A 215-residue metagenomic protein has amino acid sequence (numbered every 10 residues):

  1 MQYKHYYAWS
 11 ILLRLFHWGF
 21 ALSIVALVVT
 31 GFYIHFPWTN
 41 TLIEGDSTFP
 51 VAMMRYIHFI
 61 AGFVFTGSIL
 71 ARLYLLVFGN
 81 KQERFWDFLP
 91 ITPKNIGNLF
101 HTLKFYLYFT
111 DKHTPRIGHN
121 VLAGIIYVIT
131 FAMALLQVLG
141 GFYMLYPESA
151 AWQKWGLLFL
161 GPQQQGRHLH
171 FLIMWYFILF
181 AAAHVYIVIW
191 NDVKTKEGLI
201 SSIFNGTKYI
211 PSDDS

Functional and structural regions predicted by a protein language model:
M1-S215: Membrane-embedded alpha-helical bundles that constitute the cytochrome b-like, heme-associated redox core of multi-pass
